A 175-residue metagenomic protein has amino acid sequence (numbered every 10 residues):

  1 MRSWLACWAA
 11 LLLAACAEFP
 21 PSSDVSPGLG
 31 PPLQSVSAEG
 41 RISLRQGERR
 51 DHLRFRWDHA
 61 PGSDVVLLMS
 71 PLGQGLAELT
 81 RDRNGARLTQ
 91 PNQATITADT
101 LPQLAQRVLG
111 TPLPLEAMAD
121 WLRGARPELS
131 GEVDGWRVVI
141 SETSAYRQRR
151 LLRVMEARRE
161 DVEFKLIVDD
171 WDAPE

Functional and structural regions predicted by a protein language model:
M1-W8: Bacterial N-terminal signal peptides that target proteins for export
A10-L33: Bacterial Sec signal peptide processing site at the extreme N-terminus
A17, L33, E39-Q46, A77 (+3 more regions): Charge-rich amphipathic alpha-helical interaction elements
L33-P71, L76: Post-signal-peptide N-terminal segment of Sec-exported extracytoplasmic proteins
R54-R56, L76-T80, G85, R137-T143: Short, surface-exposed charged micro-motifs
S63-P114: An acidic-aromatic
G124-E175: Gly/Pro-enriched, hydrophobic low-complexity segments that function as extracytoplasmic propeptides/linkers
